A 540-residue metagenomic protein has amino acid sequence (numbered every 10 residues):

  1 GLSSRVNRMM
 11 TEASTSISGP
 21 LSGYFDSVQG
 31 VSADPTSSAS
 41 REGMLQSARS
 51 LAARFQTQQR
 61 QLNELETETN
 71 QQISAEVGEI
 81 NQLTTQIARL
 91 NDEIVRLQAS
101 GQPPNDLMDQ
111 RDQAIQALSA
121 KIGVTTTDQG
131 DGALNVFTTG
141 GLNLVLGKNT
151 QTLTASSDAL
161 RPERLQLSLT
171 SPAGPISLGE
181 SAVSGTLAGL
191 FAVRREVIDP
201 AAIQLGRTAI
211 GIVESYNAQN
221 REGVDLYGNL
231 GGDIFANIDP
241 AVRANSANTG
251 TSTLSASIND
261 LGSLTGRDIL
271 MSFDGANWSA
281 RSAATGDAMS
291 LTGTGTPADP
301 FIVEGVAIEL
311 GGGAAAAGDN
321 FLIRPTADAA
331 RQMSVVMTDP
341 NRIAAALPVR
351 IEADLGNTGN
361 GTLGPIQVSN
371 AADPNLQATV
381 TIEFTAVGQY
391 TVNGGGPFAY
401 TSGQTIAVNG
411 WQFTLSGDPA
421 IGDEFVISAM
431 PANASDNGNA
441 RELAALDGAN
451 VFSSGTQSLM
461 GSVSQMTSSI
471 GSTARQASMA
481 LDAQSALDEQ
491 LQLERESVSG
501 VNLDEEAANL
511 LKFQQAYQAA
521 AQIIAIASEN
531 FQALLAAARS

Functional and structural regions predicted by a protein language model:
G1-S540: S/T-rich, low-complexity, solvent-exposed segments of bacterial secretion/appendage proteins
